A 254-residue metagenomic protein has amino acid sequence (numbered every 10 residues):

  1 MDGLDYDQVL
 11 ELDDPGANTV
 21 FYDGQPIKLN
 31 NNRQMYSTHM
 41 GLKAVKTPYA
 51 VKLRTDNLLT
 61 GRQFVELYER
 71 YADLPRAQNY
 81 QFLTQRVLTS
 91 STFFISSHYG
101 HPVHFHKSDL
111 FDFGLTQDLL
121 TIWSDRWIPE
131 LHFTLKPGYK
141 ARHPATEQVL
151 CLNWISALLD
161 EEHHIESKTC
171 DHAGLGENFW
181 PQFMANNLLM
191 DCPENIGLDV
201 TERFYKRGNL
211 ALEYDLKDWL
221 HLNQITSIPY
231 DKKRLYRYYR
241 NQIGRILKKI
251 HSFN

Functional and structural regions predicted by a protein language model:
M1-A44: Active-site-proximal specificity loops/subdomain of glycosyltransferases
D7, V65-R70, R237, N241 (+1 more regions): Polar/charged alpha-helical tracts
N31-T38, N57, H143-Q148: Conserved glycosyltransferase catalytic-site signature
A50: Short aromatic/hydrophobic "clamp" motif used to bind/position activated sugar donors
L53-T55: Active-site acidic Asp-centered loop
L59-W219: Catalytic core and acceptor-binding pocket of nucleotide-sugar-dependent glycosyltransferases
Y205-N254: Membrane-proximal basic amphipathic "stem/tether" segments
